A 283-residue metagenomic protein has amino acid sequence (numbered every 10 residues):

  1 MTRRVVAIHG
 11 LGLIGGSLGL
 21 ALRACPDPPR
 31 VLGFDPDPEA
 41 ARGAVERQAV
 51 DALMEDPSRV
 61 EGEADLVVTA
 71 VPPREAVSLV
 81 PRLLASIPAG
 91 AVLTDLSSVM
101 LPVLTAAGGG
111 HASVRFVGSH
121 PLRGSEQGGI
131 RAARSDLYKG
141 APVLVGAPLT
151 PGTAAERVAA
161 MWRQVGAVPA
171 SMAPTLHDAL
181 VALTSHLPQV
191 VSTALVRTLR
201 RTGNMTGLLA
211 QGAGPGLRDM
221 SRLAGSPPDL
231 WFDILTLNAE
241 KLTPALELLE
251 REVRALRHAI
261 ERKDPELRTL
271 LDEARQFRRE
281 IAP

Functional and structural regions predicted by a protein language model:
M1-D56, E61-G62, L66: NAD(P)+-binding Rossmann beta1-loop-alpha1 motif at the extreme N-terminus of oxidoreductases
V5, R30, R115, P142 (+1 more regions): Residues at the starts of beta-strands that form the adenosine-phosphate
S58-I87, A91-V92: Rossmann-like NAD(P)-binding element
A70-P72, S97, A147: Glycine-rich, N-terminal phosphate-binding loop of Rossmann-like dinucleotide-binding domains
L79-R131: Rossmann-like NAD(P)(H) cofactor-binding subdomain of soluble oxidoreductases
S135-R222: Internal alpha-helical scaffold of NAD(P)-dependent oxidoreductase catalytic cores
T206-A274: Interdomain hinge/lid region at the active-site interface of Rossmann-like NAD(P)-dependent oxidoreductases
